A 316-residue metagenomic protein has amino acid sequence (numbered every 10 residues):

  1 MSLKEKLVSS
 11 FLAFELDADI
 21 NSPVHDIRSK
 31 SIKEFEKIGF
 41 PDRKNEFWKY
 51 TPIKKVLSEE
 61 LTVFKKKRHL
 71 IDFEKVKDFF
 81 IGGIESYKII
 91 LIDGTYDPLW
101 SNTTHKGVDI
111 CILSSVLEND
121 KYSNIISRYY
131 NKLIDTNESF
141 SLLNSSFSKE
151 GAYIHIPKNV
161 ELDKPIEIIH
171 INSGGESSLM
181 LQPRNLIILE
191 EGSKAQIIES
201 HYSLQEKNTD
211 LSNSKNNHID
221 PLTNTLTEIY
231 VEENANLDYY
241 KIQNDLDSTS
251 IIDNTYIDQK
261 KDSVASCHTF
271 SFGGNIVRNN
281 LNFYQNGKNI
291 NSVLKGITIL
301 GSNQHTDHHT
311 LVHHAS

Functional and structural regions predicted by a protein language model:
M1-P183, E190-G192, E199-H201: N-terminal leader/transition segments
T103-T104, D109, L113-S316: Conserved beta-strand/loop scaffold segments within soluble protein domains that form the structured core and edges
